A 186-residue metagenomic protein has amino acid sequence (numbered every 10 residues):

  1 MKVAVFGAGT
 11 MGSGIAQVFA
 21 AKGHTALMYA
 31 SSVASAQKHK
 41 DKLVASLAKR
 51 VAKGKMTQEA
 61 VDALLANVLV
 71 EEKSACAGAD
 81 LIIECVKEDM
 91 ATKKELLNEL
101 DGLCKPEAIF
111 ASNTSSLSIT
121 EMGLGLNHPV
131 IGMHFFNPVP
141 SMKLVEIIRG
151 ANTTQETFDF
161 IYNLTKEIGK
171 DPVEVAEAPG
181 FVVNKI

Functional and structural regions predicted by a protein language model:
M1-K49, K53: NAD(P)+-binding Rossmann beta1-loop-alpha1 motif at the extreme N-terminus of oxidoreductases
K22-H24, V145-A178: Internal alpha-helical scaffold of NAD(P)-dependent oxidoreductase catalytic cores
L27, L69, I83, I131-M133 (+1 more regions): Hydrophobic/aromatic beta-strand patches that form the interior of the parallel beta-sheet core in alpha/beta enzyme
S35-A45, N67, T92, E156-E167: A non-catalytic, amphipathic alpha-helix used as a structural packing/dimerization or gating element in enzyme scaffolds
L47-L65: Short mixed-charge
A60-A79: Short acidic low-complexity segments
L81, V86-V145: Rossmann-like NAD(P)(H) cofactor-binding subdomain of soluble oxidoreductases
